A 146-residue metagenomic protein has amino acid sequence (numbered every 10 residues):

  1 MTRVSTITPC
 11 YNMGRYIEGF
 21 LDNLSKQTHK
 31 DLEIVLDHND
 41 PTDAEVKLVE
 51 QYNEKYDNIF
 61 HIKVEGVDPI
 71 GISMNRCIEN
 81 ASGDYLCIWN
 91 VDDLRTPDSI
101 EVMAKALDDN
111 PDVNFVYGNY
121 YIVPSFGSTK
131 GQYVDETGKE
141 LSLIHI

Functional and structural regions predicted by a protein language model:
T2-V4, S25-L36, Y56-F60: Short loop->beta transition adjacent to catalytic acidic/histidine clusters or analogous donor-positioning motifs
M13-K26: Short, well-formed alpha-helical segments that are part of the catalytic scaffolds of diverse glycosyltransferases
H38-K47, G66, N90: A conserved acidic beta->alpha catalytic loop
D43-Y52, L94, D98: Acidic helix N-cap motif at the loop->helix transition within catalytic regions of sugar-transfer enzymes
V64-A81: Glycine-rich, basic loop-to-helix element that forms the pyrophosphate-binding segment of sugar-nucleotide handling
L86: Short aromatic/hydrophobic "clamp" motif used to bind/position activated sugar donors
I100-G131: Conserved donor NDP-sugar-binding/catalytic core segment of glycosyltransferases
I144-I146: Conserved small/polar residues in nucleotide/adenosyl-binding loops
